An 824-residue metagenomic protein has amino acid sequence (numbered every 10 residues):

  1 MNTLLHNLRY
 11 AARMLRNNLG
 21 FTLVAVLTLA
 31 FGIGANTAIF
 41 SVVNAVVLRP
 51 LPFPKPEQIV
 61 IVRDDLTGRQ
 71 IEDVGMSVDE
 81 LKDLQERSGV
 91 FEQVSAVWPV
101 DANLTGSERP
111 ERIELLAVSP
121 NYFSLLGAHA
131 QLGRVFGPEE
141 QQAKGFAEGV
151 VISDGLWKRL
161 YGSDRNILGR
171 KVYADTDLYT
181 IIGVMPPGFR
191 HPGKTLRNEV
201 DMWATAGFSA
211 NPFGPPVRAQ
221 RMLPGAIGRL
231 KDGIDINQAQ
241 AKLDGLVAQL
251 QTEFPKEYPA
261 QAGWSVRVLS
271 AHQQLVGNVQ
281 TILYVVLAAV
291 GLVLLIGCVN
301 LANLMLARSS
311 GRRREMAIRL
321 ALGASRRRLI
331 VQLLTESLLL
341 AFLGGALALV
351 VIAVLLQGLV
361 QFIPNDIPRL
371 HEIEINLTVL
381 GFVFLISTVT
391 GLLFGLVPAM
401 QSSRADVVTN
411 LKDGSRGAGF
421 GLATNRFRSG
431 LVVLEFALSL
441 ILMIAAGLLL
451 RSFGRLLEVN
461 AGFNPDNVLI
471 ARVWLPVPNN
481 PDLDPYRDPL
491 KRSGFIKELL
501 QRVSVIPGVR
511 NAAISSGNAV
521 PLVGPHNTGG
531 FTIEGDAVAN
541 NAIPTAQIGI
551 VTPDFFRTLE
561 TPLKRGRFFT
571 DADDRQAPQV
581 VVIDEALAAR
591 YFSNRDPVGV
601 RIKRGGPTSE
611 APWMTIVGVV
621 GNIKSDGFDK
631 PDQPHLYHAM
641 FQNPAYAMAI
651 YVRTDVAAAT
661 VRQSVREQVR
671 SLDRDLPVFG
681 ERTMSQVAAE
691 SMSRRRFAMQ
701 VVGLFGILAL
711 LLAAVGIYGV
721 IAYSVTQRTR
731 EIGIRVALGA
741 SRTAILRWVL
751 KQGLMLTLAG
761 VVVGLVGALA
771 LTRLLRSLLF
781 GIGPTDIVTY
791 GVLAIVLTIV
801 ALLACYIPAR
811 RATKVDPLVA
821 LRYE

Functional and structural regions predicted by a protein language model:
M1-T22, A271-V276, L304-V331, T335 (+3 more regions): Alpha-helical transmembrane segments of integral membrane proteins
M1-V24, F53, R109-R112, A143-G145 (+13 more regions): Membrane-helix entry/capping segments
N18-V46, P50, I296-V299, F342-G345 (+4 more regions): Short, strongly hydrophobic transmembrane alpha-helices
F31-Q58, L355-N365, L438-N467, A722 (+3 more regions): Alpha-helical transmembrane segments
I39-D64, R87-V90, H129, L196-R197 (+6 more regions): Membrane-proximal juxtamembrane linkers immediately C-terminal to transmembrane helices
D101, L115-E139, F146-Y284, Q357 (+6 more regions): Mid-to-C-terminal secondary-structure elements that act as membrane-proximal/extracytoplasmic interface segments
G297-A341, V715-T757, V761, L774 (+2 more regions): Interfacial "coupling" helices/loops that link adjacent transmembrane helices in transporter permeases
V379-P398, L440-M443, L708-L710, A714 (+1 more regions): Hydrophobic alpha-helical transmembrane segments of polytopic membrane proteins
